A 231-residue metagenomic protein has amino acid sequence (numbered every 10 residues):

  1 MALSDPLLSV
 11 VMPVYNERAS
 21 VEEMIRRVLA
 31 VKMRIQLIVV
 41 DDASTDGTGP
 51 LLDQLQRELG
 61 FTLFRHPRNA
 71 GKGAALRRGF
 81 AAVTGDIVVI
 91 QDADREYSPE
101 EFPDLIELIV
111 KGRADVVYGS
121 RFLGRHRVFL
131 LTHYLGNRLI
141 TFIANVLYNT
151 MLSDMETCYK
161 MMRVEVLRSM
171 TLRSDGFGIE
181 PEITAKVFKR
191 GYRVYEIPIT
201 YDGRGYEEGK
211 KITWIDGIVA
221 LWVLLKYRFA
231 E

Functional and structural regions predicted by a protein language model:
L7-S9, Q36, E182: Cell-envelope/extracellular polymer assembly enzymes that use nucleotide-activated donors
E17-A30: Short, well-formed alpha-helical segments that are part of the catalytic scaffolds of diverse glycosyltransferases
E17-S20, S44, K72, S98: Donor nucleotide-sugar binding loop of glycosyltransferases
D41-P50, R95: A conserved acidic beta->alpha catalytic loop
T62, R68-A82, P99-F177, D202-L221 (+2 more regions): Acceptor/aglycone-binding surface of glycosyltransferases and processive sugar-polymer synthases
H66, Q91-A93: Catalytic metal- and UDP-sugar-binding loop of GT-A-like glycosyltransferases, i.e., residues flanking the conserved
V88: Short aromatic/hydrophobic "clamp" motif used to bind/position activated sugar donors
V166-M170, G176-R193: A short, conserved alpha-helix in the catalytic core of glycosyltransferases
